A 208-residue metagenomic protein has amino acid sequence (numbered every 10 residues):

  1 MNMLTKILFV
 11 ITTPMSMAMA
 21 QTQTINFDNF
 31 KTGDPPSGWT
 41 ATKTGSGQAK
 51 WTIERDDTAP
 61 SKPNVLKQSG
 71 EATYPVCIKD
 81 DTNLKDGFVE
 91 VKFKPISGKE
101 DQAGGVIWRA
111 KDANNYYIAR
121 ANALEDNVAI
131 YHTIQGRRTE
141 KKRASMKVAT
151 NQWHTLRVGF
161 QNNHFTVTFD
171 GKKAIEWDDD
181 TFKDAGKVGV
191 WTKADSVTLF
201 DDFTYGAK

Functional and structural regions predicted by a protein language model:
A20-K43, D201: Extracellular carbohydrate-recognition regions
Q23-N26, F182-K208: Ligand-recognition surfaces built from glycine- and aromatic
F27, V89-V91, Q152-V167: Short tryptophan-centered beta-strand motifs in secreted/extracellular beta-sheet-rich domains of glycan-recognition
T32, Q68-I134: Secretory/extracellular carbohydrate-interaction modules and structurally similar beta-sandwich "look-alikes"
D34-V65, E71-T73: Extracellular glycan-recognition surfaces and repeat-rich motifs
P75-T82, V106, K142-V148, V188-V190: Beta-strand-rich interaction surfaces with strong enrichment in secreted/lumenal proteins
I134-T155: Short, aromatic/His-centered strand-loop micro-motif at the edge of beta-sheets
T168-G189: Short, solvent-exposed beta-strand-to-loop segments that form ligand-recognition rims of beta-rich domains
